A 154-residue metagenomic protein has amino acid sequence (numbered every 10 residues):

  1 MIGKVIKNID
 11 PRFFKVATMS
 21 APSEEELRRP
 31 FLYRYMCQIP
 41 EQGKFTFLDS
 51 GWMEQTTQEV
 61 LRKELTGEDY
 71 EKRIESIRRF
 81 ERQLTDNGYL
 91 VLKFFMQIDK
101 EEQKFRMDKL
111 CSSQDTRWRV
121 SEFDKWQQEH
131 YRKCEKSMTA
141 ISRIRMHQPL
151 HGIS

Functional and structural regions predicted by a protein language model:
M1-S154: Glycine-rich phosphate-binding loop of ATP-dependent small-molecule kinases
